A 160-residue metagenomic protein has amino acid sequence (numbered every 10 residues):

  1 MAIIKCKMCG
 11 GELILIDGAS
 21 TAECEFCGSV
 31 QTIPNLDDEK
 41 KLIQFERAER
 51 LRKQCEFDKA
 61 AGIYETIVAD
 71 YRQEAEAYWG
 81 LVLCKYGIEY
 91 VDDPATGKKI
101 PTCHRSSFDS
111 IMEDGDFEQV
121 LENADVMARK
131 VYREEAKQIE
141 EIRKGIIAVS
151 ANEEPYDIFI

Functional and structural regions predicted by a protein language model:
I3, T21: Residues immediately within or flanking Cys/His clusters that coordinate Zn2+ in small zinc-binding modules
C6-C9, C24-C27: Short cysteine-rich clusters marking metal-coordination/redox-active sites
G10-L13, Q31: Cys/His-rich microdomains that often coordinate metals
G28-D37: Short Cys/His-rich micro-motifs in 6-15 aa windows
D37, G87-I142: Short coil/linker segments at helix-helix boundaries
E39-T66, D70: Alpha-helical segment of the N-proximal tetratricopeptide repeat
G62-T96: Short, charge-rich amphipathic alpha-helical segments embedded in non-transmembrane helical bundles/solenoids
K144-I160: Conserved N-terminal substructure of TIR/SEFIR domains
